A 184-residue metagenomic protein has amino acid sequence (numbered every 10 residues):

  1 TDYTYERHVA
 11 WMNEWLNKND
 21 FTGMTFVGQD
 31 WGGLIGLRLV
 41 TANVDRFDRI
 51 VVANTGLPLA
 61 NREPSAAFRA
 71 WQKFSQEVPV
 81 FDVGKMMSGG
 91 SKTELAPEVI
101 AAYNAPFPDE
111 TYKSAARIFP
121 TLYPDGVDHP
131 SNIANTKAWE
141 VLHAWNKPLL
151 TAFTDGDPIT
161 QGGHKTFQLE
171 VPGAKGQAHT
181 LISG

Functional and structural regions predicted by a protein language model:
T1-G28: Active-site loop/oxyanion-hole signature of alpha/beta-hydrolase fold enzymes
M12, L16, Q29-D30, Y103 (+4 more regions): Generic structural signal for small/hydrophobic residues in well-ordered secondary structure, especially within
N19-E63: Conserved hydrolase catalytic core segment
T25-Q29, V51-N54, I118-P120, L150-D155 (+1 more regions): Short beta-strand segments
L59-F119, Y123, V127-S131: Helix-rich cap/lid subdomain of alpha/beta-hydrolase
K113, K137-N146: Serine-hydrolase catalytic core
N146-G184: Conserved loop-alpha-helix segment in the C-terminal half of the alpha/beta-hydrolase fold that carries the catalytic
